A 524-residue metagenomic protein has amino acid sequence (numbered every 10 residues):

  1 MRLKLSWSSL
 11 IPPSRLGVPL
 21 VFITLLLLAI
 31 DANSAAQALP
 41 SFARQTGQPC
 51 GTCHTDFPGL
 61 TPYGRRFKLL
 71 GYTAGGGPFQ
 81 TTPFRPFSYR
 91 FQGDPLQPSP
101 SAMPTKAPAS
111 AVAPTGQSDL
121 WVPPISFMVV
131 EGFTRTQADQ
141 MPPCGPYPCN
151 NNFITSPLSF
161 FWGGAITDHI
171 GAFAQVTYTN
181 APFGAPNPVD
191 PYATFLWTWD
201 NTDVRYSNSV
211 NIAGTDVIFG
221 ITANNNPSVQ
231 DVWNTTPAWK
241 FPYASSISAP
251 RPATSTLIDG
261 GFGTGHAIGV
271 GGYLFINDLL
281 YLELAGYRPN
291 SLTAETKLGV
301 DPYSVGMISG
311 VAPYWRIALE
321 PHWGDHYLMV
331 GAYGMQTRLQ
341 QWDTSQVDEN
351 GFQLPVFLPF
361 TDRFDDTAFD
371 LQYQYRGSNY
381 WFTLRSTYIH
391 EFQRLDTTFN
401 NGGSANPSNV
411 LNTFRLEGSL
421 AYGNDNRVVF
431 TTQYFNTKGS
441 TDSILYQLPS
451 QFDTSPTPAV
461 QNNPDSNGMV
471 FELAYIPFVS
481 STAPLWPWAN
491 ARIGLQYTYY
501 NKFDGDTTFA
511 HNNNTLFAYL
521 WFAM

Functional and structural regions predicted by a protein language model:
M1-S14: N-terminal secretory signal peptides that target proteins for export/translocation
L25-A35: C-terminal segment of classical bacterial N-terminal signal peptides
G47-P58: The canonical Cys-X-X-Cys-His
T61-P62, S118-T136, M141-L292, S309-Y314 (+7 more regions): Outer membrane beta-barrel
G77-K106: Short Fe-S-cluster ligation motifs
Q137-C144, F183-T198, V232-A238, T293-S304 (+4 more regions): Outer-membrane beta-barrel translocator domains and adjoining extracellular loop/strand segments of Gram-negative
Y327-P477: Detector for outer-membrane/organellar transmembrane beta-barrel domains, recognizing the amphipathic beta-strand
F471-L473, N512-M524: Outer-membrane beta-barrel "beta-signal"
